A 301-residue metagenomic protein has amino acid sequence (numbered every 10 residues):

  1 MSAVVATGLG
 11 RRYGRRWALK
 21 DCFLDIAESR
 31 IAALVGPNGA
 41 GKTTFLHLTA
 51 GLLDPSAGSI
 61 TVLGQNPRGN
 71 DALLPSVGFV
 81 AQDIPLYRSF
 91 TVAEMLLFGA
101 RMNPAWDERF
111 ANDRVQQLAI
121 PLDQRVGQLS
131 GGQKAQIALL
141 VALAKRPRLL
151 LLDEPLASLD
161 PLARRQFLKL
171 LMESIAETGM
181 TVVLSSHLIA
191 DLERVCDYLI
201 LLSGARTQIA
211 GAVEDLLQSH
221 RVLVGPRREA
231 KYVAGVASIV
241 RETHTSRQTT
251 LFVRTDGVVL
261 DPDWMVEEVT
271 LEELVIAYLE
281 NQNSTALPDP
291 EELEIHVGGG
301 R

Functional and structural regions predicted by a protein language model:
I26, A57-L73: Conserved ABC transporter NBD signature motif
V35-P37: The feature captures the beta-strand-to-loop junction immediately N-terminal to the Walker
A50: Helix-to-loop junction immediately C-terminal to a conserved catalytic motif
A81-I137: ABC-family P-loop ATPase nucleotide-binding domains
L150-E154, L159: Catalytic Walker B motif of ABC-type/P-loop ATPase nucleotide-binding domains
F167-V253: ABC transporter nucleotide-binding domain
